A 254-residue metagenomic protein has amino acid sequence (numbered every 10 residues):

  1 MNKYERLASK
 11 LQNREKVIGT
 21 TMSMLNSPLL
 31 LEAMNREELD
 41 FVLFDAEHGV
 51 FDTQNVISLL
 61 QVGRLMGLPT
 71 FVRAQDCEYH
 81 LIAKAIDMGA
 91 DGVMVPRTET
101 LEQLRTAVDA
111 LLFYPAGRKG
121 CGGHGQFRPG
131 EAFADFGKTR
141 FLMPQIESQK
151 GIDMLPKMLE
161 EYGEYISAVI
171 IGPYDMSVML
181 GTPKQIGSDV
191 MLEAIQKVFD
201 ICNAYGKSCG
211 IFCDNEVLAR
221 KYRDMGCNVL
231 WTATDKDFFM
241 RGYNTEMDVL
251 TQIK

Functional and structural regions predicted by a protein language model:
M1-T21, R128-K138, Q196-V198, N203-A204: N-terminal amphipathic alpha-helix/helix-capping segment at the start of soluble metabolic enzymes
M1-T70, D76-C77, G163-Y165, M176: Conserved N-terminal beta1-alpha1 strand-loop-helix module at the mouth
I18-M22, V42-F44, T70-A74, V93-V95 (+4 more regions): Hydrophobic faces of well-ordered beta-strands that scaffold small-molecule active sites in alpha/beta enzyme cores
E32-R36, V72, C77-D91, V95 (+3 more regions): Catalytic cores of alpha/beta
E38, I171-L192: Glycine/Thr-rich beta-alpha phosphate-binding loop at enzyme active sites
T53-Y79, A83, D87, L111-R118 (+3 more regions): Alpha-helix-loop-beta-strand connector modules within alpha/beta enzyme cores
L59, L101-G117, K236-K254: C-terminal helical cap(s) of enzyme catalytic domains, especially alpha/beta-barrels
H80, A90-A168, P173-V178: Conserved anion-binding
